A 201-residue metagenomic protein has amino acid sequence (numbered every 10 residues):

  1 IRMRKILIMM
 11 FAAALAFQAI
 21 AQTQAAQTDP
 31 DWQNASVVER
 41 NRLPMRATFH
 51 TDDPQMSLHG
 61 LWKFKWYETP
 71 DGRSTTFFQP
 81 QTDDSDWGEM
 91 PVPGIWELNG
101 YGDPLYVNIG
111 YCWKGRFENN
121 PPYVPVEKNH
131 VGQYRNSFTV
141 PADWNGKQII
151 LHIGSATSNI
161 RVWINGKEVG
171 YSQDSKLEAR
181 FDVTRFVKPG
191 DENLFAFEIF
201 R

Functional and structural regions predicted by a protein language model:
I1-A25: Bacterial Sec-dependent N-terminal signal peptides
A26-N34, N41-T48, K63-Y67, I95-D103 (+1 more regions): Accessory beta-strand-rich segments of carbohydrate-active enzymes
V38-D53, E68-T75, N119-N120: Short, charged low-complexity linear motifs
F49-W66, G88-E89: Mature N-terminal segment immediately following signal peptide/propeptide cleavage in secreted/periplasmic
L58-H59, D84, Y134-R135: Hydrophobic residues on conserved beta-strands that form the core of alpha/beta folds
R73-D84, M90: Short Gly/aromatic-enriched secondary-structure transition segments
D86-N119: Aromatic- and Gly/Pro-rich amphipathic surface segment
